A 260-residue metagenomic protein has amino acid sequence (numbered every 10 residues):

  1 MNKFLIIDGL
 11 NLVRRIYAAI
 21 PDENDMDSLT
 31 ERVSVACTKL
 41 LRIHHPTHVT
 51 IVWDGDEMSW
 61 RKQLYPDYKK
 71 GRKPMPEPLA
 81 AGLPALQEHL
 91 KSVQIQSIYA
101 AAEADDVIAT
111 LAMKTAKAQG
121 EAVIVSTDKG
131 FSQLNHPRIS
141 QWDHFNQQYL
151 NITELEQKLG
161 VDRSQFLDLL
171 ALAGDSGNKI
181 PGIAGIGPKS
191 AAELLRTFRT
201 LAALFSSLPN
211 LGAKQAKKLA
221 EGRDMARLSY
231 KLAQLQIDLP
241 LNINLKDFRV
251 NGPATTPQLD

Functional and structural regions predicted by a protein language model:
M1-Q94, N146, L245: Domain-level signal for Mg2+-assisted phosphodiester chemistry and nucleotide/NA-binding surfaces in nucleic-acid
K70-I243: Extended two-metal-dependent nuclease catalytic cores across DNA- and RNA-processing enzymes
G252: A domain-level detector for eukaryotic transcription factor DNA-interaction modules
T255-D260: Long, highly charged low-complexity segments
